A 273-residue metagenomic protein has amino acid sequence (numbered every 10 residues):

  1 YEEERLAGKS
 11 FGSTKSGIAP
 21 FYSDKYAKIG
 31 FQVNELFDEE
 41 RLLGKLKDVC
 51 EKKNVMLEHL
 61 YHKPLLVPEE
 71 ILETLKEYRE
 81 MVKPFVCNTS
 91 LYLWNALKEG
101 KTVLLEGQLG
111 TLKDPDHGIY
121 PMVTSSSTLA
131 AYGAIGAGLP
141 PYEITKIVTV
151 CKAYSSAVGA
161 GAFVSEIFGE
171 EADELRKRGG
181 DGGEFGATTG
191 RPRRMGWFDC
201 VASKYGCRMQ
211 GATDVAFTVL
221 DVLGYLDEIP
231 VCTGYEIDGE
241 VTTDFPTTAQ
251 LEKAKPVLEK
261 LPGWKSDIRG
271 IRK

Functional and structural regions predicted by a protein language model:
Y1-K273: Non-transmembrane, aqueous-exposed alpha-helical and coiled segments at domain scale
